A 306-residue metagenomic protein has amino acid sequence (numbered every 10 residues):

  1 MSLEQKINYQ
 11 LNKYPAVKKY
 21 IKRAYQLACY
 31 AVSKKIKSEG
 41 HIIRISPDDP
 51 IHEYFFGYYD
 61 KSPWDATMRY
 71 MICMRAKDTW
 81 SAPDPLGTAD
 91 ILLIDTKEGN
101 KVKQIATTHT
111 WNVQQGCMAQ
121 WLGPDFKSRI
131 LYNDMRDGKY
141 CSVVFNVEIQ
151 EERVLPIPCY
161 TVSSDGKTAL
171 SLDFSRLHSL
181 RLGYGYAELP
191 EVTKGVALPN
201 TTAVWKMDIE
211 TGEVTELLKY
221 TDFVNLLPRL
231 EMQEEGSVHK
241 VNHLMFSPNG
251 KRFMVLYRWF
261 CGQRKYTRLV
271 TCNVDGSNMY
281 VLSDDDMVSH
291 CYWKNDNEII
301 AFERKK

Functional and structural regions predicted by a protein language model:
M1-I43: Membrane-proximal basic amphipathic "stem/tether" segments
Y20-A24, I72-T79, T96, W121-D137 (+4 more regions): Beta-strand C-termini and the immediately following turn/loop, strongest in propeller blades
H41-R44, G99-Q104, I149-E152, G212-T215 (+1 more regions): Predominantly a core beta-strand signature of beta-propeller blades across repeat-based propeller domains
I43-A89, L244: Beta-strand-rich domains and repeat architectures in extracellular enzymes and scaffolds, especially beta-propellers
E53-Y70, I105-I130, P156-T168, L172 (+4 more regions): Conserved beta-propeller blade repeats
M74-T88, L172-T201, L256-Y266: Short, conserved, GDST-rich strand-edge loop motifs in beta-rich repeat architectures
T88-K97, S142-E148, N200-T211, T267-D275: Beta-propeller blade signature
